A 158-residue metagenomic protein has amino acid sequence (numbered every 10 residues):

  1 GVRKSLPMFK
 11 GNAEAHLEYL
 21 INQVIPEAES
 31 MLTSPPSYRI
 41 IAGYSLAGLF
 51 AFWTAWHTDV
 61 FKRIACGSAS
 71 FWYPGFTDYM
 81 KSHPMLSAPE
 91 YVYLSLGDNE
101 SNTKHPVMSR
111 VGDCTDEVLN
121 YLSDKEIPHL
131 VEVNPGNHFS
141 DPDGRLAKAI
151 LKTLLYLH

Functional and structural regions predicted by a protein language model:
G1-H158: Non-catalytic cap/lid and distal C-terminal segments of serine-dependent acyl enzymes
